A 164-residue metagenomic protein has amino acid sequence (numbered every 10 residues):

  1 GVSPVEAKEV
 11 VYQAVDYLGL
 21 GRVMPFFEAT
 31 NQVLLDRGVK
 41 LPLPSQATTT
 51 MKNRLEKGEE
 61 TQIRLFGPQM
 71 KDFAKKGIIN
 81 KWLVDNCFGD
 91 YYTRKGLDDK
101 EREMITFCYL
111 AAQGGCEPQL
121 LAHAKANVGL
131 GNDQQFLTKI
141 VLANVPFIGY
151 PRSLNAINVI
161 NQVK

Functional and structural regions predicted by a protein language model:
G1-E6, D98, G131-F136: Helix N-cap / loop-to-helix initiation motif
V2, L18-G19, Y109-C116, G149: Short alpha-helix boundary/capping elements
P4, M24, E117, L121 (+1 more regions): Electropositive phosphate-/nucleotide-binding environments in soluble metabolic enzymes
E9, V15-M24: Substrate/cofactor-recognition hotspot
V10-A14, A29-V33, C108, I140-N144 (+1 more regions): Short acidic/histidine-centered micro-motifs embedded in hydrophobic/aromatic stretches that mark compact functional
V10-V11, E101-A111, L120, L137-V141: Short, structured motif recognition centered on aromatic/hydrophobic residues
R22-E101, L121, V128-G129, V145-P146 (+1 more regions): Acidic, glycine/proline-rich low-complexity segments that act as flexible tails and inter-domain linkers
K95, C108-G114, N127: Short, glycine/charged-rich beta-strand-loop motifs at protein surfaces that mediate ligand recognition and catalysis
